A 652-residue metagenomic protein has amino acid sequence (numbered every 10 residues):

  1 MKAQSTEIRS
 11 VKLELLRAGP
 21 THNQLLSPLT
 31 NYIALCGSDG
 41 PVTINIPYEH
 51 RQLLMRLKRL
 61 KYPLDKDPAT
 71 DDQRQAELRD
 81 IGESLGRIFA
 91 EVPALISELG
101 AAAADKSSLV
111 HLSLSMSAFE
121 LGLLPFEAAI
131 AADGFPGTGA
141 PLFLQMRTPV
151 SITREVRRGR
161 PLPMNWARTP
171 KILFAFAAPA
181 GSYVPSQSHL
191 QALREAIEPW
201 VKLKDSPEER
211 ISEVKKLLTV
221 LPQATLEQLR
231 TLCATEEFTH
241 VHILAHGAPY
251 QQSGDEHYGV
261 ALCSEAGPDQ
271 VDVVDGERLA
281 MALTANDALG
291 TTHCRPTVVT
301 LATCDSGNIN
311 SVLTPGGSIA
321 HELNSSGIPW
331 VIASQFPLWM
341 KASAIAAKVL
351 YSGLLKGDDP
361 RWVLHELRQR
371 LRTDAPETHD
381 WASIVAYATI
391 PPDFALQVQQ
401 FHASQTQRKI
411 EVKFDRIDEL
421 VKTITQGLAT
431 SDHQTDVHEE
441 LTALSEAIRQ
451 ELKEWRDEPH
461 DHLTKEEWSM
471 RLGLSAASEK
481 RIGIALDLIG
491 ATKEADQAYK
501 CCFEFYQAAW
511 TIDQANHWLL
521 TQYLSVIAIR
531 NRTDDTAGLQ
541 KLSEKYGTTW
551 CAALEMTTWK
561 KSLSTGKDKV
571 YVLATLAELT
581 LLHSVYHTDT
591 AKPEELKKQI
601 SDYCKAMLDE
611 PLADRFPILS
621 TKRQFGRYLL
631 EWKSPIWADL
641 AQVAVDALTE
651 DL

Functional and structural regions predicted by a protein language model:
M1-F126, I130-G137, W166: Non-catalytic, solvent-exposed interaction/assembly segments
G100-F176, Y183, G247-Q251, N308 (+1 more regions): Structured catalytic cores of large enzymes
S117, R157-A266, L301, T314: A domain-level signal for caspase-like cysteine endopeptidase catalytic cores and their zymogen-processing architecture
A140-E155, P268-C294, G353-T425: Caspase-like cysteine protease fold
F143-R154, I243-V349, L579: Catalytic cores of nucleophile-dependent amide-cleaving enzymes
S404-E439, A443-E446, H462-I489, Q507 (+3 more regions): Amphipathic alpha-helical repeat scaffolds of TPR domains
L428-E458, G490-F505, G538-M556, E595-I600: Helix-turn-helix repeat elements of alpha-solenoid scaffolds
F503, Q507-T511, A515, L524-A528 (+2 more regions): TPR/TPR-like (Sel1-like) alpha-helical repeat modules
